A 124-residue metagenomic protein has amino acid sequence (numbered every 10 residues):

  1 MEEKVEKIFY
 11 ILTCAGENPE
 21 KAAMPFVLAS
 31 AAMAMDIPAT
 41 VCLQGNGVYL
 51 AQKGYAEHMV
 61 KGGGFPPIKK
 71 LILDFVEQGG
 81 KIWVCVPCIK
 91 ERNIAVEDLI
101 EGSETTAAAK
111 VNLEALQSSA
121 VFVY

Functional and structural regions predicted by a protein language model:
V5-F9, S118-A120: Polar low-complexity intrinsically disordered regions
Y10-A23: Short, glycine-rich nucleotide/cofactor-binding loops
A22-M35, V41: Histidine-anchored nucleotide/phosphate-binding helix
M33, V76, A115-L116: Anion (oxyanion) recognition and catalysis
P38-Q44, I82-V86: Short internal beta-strands
G47-K61: N-terminal beta-loop-helix "entrance" segment that forms/cooperates in small-molecule cofactor or anionic ligand
H58-V86: A glycine-rich helix N-cap at a beta->alpha junction
D74-F75, W83, K90-R92, V96-D98 (+2 more regions): A short aromatic-anchored loop/beta-hairpin motif
